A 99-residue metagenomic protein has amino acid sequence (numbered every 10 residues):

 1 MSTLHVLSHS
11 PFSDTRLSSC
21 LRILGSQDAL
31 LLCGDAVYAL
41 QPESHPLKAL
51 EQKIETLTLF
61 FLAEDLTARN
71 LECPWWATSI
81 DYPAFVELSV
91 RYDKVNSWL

Functional and structural regions predicted by a protein language model:
T3-R16, A36-L40: Short, glycine-rich nucleotide/cofactor-binding loops
L7-S10, G34, E64, L99: Structural motif
F12-Q27: Histidine-anchored nucleotide/phosphate-binding helix
Q27-V37: A short beta-strand-loop structural module common to alpha/beta enzyme folds
E43-K48, T78-D81: Charged helix-capping and loop-helix junction motifs
P46-N70: A glycine-rich helix N-cap at a beta->alpha junction
R69-L99: C-terminal structural segments of small proteins and small subunits
